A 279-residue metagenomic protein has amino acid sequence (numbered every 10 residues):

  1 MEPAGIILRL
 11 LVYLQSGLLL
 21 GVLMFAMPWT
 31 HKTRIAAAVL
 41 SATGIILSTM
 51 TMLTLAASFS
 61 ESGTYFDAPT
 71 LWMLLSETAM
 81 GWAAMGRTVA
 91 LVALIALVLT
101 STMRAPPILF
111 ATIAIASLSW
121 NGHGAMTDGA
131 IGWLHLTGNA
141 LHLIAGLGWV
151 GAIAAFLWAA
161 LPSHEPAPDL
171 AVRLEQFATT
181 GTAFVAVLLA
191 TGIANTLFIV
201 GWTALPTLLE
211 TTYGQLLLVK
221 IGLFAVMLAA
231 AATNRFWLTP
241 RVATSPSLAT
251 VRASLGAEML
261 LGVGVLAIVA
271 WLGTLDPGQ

Functional and structural regions predicted by a protein language model:
M1-Q279: Polytopic transmembrane helical bundles with strong interfacial aromatic enrichment
